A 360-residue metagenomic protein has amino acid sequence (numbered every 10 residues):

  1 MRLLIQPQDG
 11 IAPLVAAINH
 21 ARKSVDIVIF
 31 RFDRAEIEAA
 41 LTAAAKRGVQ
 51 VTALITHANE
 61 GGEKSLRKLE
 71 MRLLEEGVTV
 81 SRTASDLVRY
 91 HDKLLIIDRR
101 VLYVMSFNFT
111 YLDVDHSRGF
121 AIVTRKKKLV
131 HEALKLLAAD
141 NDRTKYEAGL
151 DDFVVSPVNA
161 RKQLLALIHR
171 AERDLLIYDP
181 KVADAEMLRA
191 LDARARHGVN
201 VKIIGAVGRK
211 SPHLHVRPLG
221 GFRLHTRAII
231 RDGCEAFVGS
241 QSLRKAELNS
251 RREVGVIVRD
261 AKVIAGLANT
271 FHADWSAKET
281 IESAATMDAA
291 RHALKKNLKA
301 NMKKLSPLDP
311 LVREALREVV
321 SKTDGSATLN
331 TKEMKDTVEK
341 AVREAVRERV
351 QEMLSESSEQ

Functional and structural regions predicted by a protein language model:
M1-V15, A35-L102, F107-K162, R170-Q360: PLD/PLD-like phosphodiesterase catalytic module centered on the HKD motif
I18-R22, L167-E172: Flexible, charged surface loops at secondary-structure boundaries
V25: Active-site metal-binding motif and surrounding structural segment of the metallo-beta-lactamase
